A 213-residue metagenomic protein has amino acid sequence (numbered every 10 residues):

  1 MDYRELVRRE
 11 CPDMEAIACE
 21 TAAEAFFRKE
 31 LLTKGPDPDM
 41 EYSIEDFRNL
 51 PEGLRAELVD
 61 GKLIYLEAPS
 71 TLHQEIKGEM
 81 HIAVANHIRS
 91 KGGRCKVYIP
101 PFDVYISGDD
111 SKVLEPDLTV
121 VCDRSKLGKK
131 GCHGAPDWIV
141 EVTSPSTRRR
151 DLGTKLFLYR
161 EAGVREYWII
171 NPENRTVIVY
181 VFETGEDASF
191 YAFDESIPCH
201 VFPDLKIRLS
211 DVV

Functional and structural regions predicted by a protein language model:
M1-V213: Gly/Pro/Ser/Thr-rich low-complexity, intrinsically disordered segments predominantly at protein N-termini
